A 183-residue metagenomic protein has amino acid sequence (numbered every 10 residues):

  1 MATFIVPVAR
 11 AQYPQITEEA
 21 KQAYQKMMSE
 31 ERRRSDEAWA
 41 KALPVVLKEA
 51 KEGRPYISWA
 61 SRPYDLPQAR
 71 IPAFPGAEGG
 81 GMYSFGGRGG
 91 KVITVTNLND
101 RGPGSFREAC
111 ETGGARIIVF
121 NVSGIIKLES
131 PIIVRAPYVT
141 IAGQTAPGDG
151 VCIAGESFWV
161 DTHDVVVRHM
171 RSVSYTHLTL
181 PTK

Functional and structural regions predicted by a protein language model:
A2-V8: C-terminal segment of classical bacterial N-terminal signal peptides
A9-N99, P103-I117, K127: Extracellular "leader-to-stem" segments immediately downstream of a signal peptide or signal-anchor in secreted/lumenal
L98-R107, A115-T140, A146-A154: N-terminal extracellular ligand-recognition/capping segment immediately after the signal peptide
V139, G143-Q144, E156, V165-Y175: Solvent-exposed loop/turn tips at the surfaces of repeat/solenoid architectures
G155-V160, L178: "Short basic amphipathic alpha-helical interaction patches in structured regions
T176-T182: Conserved small/polar residues in nucleotide/adenosyl-binding loops
